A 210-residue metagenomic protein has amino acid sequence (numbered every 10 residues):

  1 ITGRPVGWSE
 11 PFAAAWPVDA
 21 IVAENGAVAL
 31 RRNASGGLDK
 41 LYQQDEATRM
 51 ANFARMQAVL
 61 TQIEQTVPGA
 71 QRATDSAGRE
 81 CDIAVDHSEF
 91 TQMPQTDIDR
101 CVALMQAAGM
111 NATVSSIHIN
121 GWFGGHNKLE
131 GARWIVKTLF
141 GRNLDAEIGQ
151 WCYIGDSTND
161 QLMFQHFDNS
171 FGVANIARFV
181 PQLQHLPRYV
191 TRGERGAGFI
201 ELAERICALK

Functional and structural regions predicted by a protein language model:
I1-D75: Active-site phosphate-binding/coordination module
T2, A132, Q150-T191: Acidic, Mg2+-coordinating phosphoryl-transfer loop and its flanking beta/alpha structural elements, shared across
G7-P11, G131, L162-M163, E201: Phosphate- and divalent-cation-binding pockets in alpha/beta enzyme and binding domains that engage nucleotide-derived
W16-P17, N25, A108, H166-F167 (+1 more regions): Short, structured coil segments at secondary-structure junctions
E24-V28, N175-F179, R195-A197: Short, acidic/turn-prone active-site loops that include or flank metal/cofactor- and phosphate-binding residues
A29-S35, V180-P187, I200-L202: Short, charged, surface-exposed secondary-structure boundary motifs
V59-C152, S157-H166: Conserved acidic, metal-coordinating active-site core of Asp-based, Mg2+-dependent phosphoryl-transfer enzymes
R188, G193-L209: Glycine-rich phosphate-binding/hydrolytic loop that grips phosphoryl groups
